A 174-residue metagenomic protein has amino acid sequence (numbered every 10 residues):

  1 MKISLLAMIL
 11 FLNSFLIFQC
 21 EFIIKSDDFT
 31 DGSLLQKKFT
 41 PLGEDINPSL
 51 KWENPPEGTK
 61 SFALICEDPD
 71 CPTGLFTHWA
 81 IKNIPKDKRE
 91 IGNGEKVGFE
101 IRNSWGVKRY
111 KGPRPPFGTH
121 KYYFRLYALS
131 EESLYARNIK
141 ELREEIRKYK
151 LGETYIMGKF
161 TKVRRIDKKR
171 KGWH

Functional and structural regions predicted by a protein language model:
S4-S14: Sec-dependent N-terminal signal peptides
I17-H174: N-terminus-centered regions that define maturation/targeting leaders and the start of the first functional domain
